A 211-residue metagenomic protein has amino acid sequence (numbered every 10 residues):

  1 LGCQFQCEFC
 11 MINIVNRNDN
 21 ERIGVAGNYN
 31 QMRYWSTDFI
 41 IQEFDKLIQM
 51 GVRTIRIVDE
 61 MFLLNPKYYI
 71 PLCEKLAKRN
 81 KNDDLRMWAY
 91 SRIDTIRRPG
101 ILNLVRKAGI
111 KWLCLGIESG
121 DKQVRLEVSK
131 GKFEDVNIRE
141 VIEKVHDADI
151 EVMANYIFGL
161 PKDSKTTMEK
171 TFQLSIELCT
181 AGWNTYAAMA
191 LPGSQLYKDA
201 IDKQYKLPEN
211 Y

Functional and structural regions predicted by a protein language model:
L1-M153, Q173: Radical SAM [4Fe-4S] cluster-binding motif and immediate context
N18, K67, Q123-V128, F158-T166 (+1 more regions): Flexible glycine/acidic-rich beta-alpha junction loops that bind and position SAM and/or redox cofactors in anaerobic
G100-N103, P161-E177: Catalytic cores of alpha/beta
K107-C114, M168-E169, L207-Y211: A broadly tuned preference for mixed-charge, low-complexity surface segments
